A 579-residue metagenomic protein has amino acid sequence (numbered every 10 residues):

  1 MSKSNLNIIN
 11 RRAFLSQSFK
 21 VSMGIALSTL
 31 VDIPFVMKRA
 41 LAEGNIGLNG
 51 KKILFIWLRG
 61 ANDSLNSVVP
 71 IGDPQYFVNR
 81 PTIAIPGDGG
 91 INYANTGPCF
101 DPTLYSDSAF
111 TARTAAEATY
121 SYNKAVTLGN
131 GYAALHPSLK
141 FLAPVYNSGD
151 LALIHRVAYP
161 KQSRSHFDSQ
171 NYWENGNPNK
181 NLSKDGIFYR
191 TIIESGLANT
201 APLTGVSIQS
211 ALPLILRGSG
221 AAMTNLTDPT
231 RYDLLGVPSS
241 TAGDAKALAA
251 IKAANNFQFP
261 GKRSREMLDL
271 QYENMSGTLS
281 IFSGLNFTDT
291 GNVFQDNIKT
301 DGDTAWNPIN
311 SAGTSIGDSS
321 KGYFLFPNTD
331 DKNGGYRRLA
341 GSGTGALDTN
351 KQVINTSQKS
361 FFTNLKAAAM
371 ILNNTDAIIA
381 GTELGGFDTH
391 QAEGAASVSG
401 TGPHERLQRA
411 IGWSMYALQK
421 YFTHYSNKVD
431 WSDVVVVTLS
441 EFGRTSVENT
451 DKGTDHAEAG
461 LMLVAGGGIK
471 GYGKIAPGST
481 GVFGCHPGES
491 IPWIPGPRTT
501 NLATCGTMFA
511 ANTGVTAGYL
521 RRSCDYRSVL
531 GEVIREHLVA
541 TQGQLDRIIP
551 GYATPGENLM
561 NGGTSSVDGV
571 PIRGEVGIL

Functional and structural regions predicted by a protein language model:
S2-W413, A417-N427, G473-T480, G484-H486 (+1 more regions): Feature for exported/extracytoplasmic and membrane-associated proteins, marking the mature portion
A377-I379, W431-D433, L439, A457-G460: Active-site lining segments that contact anionic ligands and/or coordinate catalytic metals
T382-G385, V437-L439, A465: Generic beta-strand/beta-sheet core signal
M415, Q419-T450: Metal-dependent active-site segment of extracytoplasmic phospho-/sulfohydrolases and closely related
S440-P477: Histidine-centered active-site microenvironments of extracellular/periplasmic hydrolases and transferases
